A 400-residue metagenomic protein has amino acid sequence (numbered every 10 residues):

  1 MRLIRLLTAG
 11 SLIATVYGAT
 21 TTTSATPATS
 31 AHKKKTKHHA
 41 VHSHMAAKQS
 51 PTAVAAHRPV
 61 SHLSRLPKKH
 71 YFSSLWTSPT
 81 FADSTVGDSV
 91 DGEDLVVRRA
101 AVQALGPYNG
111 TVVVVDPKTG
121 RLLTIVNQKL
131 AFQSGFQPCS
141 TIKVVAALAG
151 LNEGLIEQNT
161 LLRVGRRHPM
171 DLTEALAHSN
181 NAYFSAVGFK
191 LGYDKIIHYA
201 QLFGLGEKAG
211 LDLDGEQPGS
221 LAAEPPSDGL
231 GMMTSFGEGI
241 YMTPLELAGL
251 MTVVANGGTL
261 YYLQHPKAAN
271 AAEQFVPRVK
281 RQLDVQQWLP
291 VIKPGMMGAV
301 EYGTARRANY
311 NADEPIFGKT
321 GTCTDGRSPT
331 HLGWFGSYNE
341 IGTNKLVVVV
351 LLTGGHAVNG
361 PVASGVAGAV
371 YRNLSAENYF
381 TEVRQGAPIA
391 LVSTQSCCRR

Functional and structural regions predicted by a protein language model:
M1-A28: Sec-dependent N-terminal signal peptides
A19-T111, W334-F335, A376, F380-R400: Extracytoplasmic/periplasmic proteins that interact with beta-lactams or build/remodel peptidoglycan
D83-G92, K129-F136, L161-G165, P169-E174 (+5 more regions): Second-shell loop/turn segments in exported
A101-A104, G120, G135-N159, A175 (+4 more regions): Active-site SXXK
Q103-K129: A short, well-structured edge-of-sheet supersecondary motif
G110, K118, L161-A248, N256: Active-site-adjacent helix/loop patches that line small-molecule binding or acyl-intermediate pockets
E157-N180, L211, A248-R306, A357 (+1 more regions): Conserved active-site-proximal loop/helix segments of enzymes involved in bacterial cell-wall and related
G231-K267, A271-R278, Y302-T381: Active-site beta-strand/loop architecture of penicillin-binding DD-peptidases
